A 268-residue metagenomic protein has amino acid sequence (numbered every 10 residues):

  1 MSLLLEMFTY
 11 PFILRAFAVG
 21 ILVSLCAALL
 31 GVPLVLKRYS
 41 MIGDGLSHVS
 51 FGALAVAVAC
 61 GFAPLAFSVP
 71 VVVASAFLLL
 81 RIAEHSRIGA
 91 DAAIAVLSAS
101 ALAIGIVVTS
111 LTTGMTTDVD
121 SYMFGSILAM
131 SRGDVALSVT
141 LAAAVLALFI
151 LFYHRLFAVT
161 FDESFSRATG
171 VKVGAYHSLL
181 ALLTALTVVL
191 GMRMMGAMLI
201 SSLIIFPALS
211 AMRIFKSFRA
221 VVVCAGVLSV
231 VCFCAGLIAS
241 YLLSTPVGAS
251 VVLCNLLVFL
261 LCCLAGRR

Functional and structural regions predicted by a protein language model:
L3-R15, S86, I94-H154: Transmembrane helix-bundle core of multi-pass membrane transporters and related energy-transducing complexes
L3-T9, M123-I127, L228-A265: C-terminal binding/interaction regions
A16-V19, P64-V72, D91-A95, V139 (+2 more regions): Loop-to-transmembrane alpha-helix initiation sites
V32-M115, A211-V223, S240-L243, G266-R267: Short loop segments and helix-boundary regions at transmembrane helix junctions of multi-pass inner-membrane proteins
V49-A59, L97-V108, A129, V173-T184 (+2 more regions): Small-residue-rich segments of transmembrane alpha-helices in multi-pass membrane proteins, especially helix faces
D134-P207: Helix-loop-helix "hairpin" substructures at the membrane interface of multi-pass membrane proteins
H154-R155, L264-R268: Membrane-interface capping segments at transmembrane-helix boundaries
R193-M194, M198-A249: Transmembrane alpha-helical segments in multi-pass inner-membrane proteins
